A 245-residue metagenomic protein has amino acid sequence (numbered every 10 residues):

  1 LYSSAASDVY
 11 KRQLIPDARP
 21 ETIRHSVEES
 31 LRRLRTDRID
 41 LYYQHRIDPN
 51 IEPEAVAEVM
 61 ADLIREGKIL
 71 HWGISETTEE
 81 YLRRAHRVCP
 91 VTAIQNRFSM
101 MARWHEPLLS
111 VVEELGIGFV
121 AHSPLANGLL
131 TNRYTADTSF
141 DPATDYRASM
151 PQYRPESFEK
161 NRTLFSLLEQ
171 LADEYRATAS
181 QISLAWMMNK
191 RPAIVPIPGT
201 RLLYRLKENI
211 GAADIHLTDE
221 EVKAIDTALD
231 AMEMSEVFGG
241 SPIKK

Functional and structural regions predicted by a protein language model:
L1-Y10: Single conserved hydrophobic/aromatic residue that forms the stacking wall/gate of nucleotide- or nucleobase-binding
A5-A6, S30, A172: Small-residue (primarily alanine) positions within well-ordered alpha-helices, especially packing/interaction faces
A6, T36-I39, I69, V91: Local beta-strand N-terminus motif with an aromatic residue
Y10, D40-Y43, G73, Q95: Residues embedded in well-ordered beta-strands within globular domains across many folds
K11-D17: Surface-exposed, active-site-proximal loop segments in enzymatic domains
A18-R33, T78-R83: Short, acidic/polar
L31-E52: Active-site groove signature of glycoside hydrolases
I47-M234, I243-K244: Beta/alpha (TIM)-barrel catalytic core signal, keyed to glycine-rich beta->alpha loops juxtaposed to Asp/Glu that bind
